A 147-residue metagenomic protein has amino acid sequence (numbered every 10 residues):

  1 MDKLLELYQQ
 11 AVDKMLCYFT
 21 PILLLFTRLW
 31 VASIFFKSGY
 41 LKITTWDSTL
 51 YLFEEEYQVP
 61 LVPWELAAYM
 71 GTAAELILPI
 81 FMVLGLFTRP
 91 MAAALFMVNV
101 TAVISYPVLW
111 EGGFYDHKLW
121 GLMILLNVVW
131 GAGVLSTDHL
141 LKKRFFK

Functional and structural regions predicted by a protein language model:
M1-T44, V62-A73, I77, L84-K147: Extended, low-polarity transmembrane helix blocks
T45, T49: Extracytosolic helix-loop segments that constitute the early lumenal/periplasmic catalytic or substrate-binding loops
L50-V62: Perimembrane loop-to-helix junctions flanking transmembrane segments
